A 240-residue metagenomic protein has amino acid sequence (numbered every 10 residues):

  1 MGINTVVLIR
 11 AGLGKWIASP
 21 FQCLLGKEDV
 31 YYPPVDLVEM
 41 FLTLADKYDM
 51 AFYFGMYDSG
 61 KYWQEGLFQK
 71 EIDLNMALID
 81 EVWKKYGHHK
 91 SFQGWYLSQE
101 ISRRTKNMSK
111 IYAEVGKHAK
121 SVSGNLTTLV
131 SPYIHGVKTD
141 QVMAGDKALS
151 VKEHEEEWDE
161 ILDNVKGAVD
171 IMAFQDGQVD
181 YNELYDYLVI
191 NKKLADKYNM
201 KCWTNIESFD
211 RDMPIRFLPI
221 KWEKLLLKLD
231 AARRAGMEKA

Functional and structural regions predicted by a protein language model:
M1-A240: Glycan-processing catalytic domains of CAZymes
